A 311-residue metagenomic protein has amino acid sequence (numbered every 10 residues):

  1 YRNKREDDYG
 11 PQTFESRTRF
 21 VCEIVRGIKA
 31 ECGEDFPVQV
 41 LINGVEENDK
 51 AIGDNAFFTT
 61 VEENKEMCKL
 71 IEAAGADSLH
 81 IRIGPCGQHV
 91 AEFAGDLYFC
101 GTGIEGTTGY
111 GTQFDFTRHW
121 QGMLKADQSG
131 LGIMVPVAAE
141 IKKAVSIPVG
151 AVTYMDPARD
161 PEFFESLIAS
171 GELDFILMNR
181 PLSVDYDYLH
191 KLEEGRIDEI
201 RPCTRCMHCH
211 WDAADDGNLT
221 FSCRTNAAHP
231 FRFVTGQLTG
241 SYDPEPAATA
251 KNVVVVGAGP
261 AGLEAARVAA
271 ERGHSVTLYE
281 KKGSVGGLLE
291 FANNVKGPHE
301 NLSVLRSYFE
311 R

Functional and structural regions predicted by a protein language model:
Y1-V256, P260, E264-E271, S275-V276 (+2 more regions): Flavin-dependent oxidoreductase catalytic cores
V285-L289: NAD(P)-binding Rossmann-fold cofactor-contacting core
F291-E310: N-terminal glycine-rich dinucleotide-binding loop that anchors FAD/FMN and/or NAD(P) in oxidoreductases
